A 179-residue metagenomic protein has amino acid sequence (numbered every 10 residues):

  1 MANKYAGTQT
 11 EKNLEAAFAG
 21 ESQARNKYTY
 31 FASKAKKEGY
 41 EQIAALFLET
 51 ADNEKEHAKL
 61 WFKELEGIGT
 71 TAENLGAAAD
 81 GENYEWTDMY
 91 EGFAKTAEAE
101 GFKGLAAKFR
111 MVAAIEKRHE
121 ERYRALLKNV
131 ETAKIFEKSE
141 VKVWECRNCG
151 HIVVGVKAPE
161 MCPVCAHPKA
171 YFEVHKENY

Functional and structural regions predicted by a protein language model:
M1-Y179: Non-heme di-metal
